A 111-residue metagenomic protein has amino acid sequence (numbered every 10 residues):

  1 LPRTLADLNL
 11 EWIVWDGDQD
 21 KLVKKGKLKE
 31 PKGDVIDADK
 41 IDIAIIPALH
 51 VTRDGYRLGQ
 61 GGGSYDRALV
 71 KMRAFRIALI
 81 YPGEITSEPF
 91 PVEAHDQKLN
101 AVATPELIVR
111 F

Functional and structural regions predicted by a protein language model:
L1-V35, L79-V92, Q97: Extended, well-folded interaction surfaces typified by the phenylalanyl-tRNA synthetase beta subunit core
V35, D39-A44, T52-Y56, D66-F111: Surface-exposed, charge/polar-rich loops and edge strands
L49: Active-site/ligand-binding-proximal alpha/beta "capping" segment
